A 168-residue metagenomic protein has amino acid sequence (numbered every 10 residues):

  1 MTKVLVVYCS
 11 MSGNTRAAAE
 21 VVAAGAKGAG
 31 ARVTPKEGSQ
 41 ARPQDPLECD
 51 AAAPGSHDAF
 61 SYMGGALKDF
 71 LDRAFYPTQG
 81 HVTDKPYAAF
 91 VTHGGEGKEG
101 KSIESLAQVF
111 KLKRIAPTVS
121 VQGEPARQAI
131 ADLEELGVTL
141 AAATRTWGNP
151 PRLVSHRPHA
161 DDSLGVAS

Functional and structural regions predicted by a protein language model:
T2-V4, N14-A17, V21-A29, T34-A41 (+2 more regions): FMN-binding flavodoxin-like domain, especially the glycine-rich phosphate-binding loop
C9-G13: Short polar catalytic/cofactor-binding loops
